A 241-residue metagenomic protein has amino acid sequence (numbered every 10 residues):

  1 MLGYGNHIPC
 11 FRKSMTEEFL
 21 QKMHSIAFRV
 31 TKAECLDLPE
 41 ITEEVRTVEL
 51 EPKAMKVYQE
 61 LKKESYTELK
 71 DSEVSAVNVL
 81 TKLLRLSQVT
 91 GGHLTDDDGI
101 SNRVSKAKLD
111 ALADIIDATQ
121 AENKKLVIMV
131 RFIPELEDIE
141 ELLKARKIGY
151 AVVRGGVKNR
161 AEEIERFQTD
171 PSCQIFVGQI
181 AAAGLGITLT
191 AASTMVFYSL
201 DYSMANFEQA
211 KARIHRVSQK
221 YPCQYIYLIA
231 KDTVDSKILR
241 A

Functional and structural regions predicted by a protein language model:
M1-E34, Q219-P222: Conserved P-loop NTPase motor "coupling/switch" region that bridges the ATPase
F28, R46-V48, A151, V196 (+1 more regions): Hydrophobic/aromatic beta-strand patches that form the interior of the parallel beta-sheet core in alpha/beta enzyme
L36-I187: Conserved Helicase C-terminal RecA-like lobe
I139-E141, I187-A191, E208-Q209, L239-R240: Short amphipathic alpha-helical segments
R154-K158, S199-M204: Short, acidic/turn-prone active-site loops that include or flank metal/cofactor- and phosphate-binding residues
F176, M195-V196, I214: Short, well-ordered beta-strand core segments
I187-L200, Q224-Y227: A short beta-strand element within the Helicase C-terminal
Y202-A241: A conserved SF2-helicase RecA2
